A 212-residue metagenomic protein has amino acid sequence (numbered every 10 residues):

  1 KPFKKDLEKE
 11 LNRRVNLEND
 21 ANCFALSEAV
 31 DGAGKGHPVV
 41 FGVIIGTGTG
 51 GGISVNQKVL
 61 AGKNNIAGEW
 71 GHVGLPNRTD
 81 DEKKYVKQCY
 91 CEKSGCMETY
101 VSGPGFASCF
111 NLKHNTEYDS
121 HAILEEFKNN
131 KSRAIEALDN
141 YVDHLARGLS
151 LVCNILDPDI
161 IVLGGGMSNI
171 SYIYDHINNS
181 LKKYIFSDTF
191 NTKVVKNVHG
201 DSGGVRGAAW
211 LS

Functional and structural regions predicted by a protein language model:
K1-V39, K83, Y172-S187: Glycine-rich phosphate-binding loop and adjoining helix at the ATP-binding site of ATP-dependent phosphoryl-transfer
E8-E10, N16-E18, V30-A134, N140: Glycine/GP-enriched mid-protein hinge/lid loop-to-helix segment characteristic of carbohydrate kinases
N16-N22, G42-I45, V195-S202: Active-site nucleophile and cofactor-binding loops and adjacent substrate-binding regions of central metabolic enzymes
L26-D31, V142-C153, K182, A209: Generic structural signal for well-ordered alpha-helical scaffold segments
T47, F186-N191: Flexible loop/hinge segments that line or gate small-molecule binding clefts
G95-Y100, G105-D175, T192-S202: Adenine-nucleotide phosphate-binding core of ATP-dependent small-molecule kinases
